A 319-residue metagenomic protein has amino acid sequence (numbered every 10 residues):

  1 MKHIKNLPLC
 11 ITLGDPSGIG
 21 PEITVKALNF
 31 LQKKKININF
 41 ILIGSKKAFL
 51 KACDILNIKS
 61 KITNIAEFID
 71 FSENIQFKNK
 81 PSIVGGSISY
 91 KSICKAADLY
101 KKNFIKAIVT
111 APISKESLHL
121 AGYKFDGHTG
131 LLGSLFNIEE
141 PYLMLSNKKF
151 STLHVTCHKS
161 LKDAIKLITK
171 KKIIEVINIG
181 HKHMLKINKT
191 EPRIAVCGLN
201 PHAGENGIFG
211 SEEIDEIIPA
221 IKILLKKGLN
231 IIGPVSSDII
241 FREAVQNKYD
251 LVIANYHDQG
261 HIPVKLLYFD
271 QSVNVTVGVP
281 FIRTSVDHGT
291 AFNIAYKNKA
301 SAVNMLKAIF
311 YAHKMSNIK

Functional and structural regions predicted by a protein language model:
M1-H128, L167, K171-N255, Q259-N274 (+3 more regions): Contiguous, glycine/small-aliphatic-enriched amphipathic segments in soluble metabolic enzymes
T63, L145-I174: Ligand-binding beta-strand-loop-alpha-helix segment within the catalytic cores of soluble metabolic enzymes
Y123, H128-L153, C157-K159: Flexible loop/hinge segments that line or gate small-molecule binding clefts
